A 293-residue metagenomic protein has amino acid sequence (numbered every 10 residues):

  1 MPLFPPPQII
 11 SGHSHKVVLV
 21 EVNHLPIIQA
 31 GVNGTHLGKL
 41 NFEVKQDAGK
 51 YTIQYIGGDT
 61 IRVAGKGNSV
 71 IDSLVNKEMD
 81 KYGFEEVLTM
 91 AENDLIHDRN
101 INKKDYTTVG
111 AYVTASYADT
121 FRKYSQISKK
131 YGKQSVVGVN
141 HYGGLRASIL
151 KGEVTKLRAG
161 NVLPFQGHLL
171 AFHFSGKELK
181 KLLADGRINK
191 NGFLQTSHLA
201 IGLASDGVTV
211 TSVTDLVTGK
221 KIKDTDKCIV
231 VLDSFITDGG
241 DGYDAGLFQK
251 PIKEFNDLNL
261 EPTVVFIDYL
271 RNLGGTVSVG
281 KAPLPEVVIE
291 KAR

Functional and structural regions predicted by a protein language model:
M1-P2, V18-N23: Metal-dependent catalytic neighborhoods of phosphoester/phosphodiester hydrolases
M1-Q8, K104-D105: Active-site-proximal segments of metal-dependent phosphoesterases and phosphodiesterases across multiple
P7-H15, I28-A30: Active-site neighborhood of phospho(di)ester-bond hydrolases with catalytic His/Asp-centered motifs
V17-V20, T35-L37: Extracytoplasmic low-complexity repetitive segments enriched in small/polar residues
E21, P26-I27, N189: Hydrophobic alpha-helical segments
G31-R293: Catalytic centers of hydrolytic enzymes
